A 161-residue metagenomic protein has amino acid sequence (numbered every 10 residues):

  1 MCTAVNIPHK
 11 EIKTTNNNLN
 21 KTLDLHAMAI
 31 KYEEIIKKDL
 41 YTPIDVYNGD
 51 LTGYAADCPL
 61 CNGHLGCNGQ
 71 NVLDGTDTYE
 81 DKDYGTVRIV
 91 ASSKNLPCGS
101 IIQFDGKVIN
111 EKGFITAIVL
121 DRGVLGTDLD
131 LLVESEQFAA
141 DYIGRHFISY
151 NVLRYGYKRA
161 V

Functional and structural regions predicted by a protein language model:
C2, N6, K10-E11, N20-V161: Solvent-exposed, well-ordered loop and adjacent helix/strand elements within mature globular domains that form
